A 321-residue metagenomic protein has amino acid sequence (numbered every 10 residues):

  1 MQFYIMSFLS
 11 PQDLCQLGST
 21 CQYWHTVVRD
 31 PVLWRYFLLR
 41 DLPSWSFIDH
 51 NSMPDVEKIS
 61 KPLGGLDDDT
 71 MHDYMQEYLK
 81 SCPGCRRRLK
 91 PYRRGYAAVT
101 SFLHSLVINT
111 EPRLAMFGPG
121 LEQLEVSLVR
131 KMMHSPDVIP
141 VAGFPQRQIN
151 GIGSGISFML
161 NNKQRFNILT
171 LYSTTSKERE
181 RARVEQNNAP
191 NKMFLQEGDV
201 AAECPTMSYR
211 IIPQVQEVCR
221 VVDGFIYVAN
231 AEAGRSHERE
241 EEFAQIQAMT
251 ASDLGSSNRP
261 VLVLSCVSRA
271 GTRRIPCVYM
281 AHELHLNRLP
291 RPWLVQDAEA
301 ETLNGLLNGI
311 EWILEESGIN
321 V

Functional and structural regions predicted by a protein language model:
Q2-N109, A115: Skp1-binding F-box subdomain of Cullin-RING ligase substrate receptors
P11, Q22-W24, V32, P119-Q123 (+5 more regions): Conserved beta-strand elements of beta-rich interaction domains across eukaryotes, especially beta-propellers
P11, V99-H104, I152-G155, R210-V215 (+2 more regions): Eukaryotic intrinsically disordered and solvent-exposed regulatory patches
S105-A142: Glycine-rich phosphate-binding P-loop
E125, K177-E185, M207, G234-A244 (+1 more regions): Active-site-adjacent loop/helix micro-motif of nuclease/hydrolase catalytic cores
M133-R183: Switch I (effector-binding) loop of TRAFAC-class P-loop GTPase G-domains
V184-A202, S208-A233: Inter-motif core of Ras-like GTPase G domains
V221-V321: Conserved GTP-binding G-domain of TRAFAC-class P-loop NTPases and closely related GTPase folds
